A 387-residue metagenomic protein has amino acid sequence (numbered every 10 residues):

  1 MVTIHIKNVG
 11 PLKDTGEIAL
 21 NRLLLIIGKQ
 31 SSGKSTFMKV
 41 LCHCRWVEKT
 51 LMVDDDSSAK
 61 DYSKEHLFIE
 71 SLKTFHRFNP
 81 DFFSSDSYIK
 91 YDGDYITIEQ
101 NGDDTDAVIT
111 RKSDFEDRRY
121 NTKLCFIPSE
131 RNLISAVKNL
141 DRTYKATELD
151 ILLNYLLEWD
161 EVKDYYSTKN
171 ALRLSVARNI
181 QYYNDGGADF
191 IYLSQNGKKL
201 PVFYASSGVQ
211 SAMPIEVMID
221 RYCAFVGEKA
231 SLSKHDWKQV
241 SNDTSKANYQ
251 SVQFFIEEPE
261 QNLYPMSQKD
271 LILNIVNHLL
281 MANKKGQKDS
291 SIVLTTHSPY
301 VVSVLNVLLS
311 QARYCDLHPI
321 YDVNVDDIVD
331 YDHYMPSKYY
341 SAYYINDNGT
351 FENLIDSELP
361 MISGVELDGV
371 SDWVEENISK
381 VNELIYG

Functional and structural regions predicted by a protein language model:
M1-T168, L174, K285-D289, S303 (+4 more regions): P-loop NTPase switch/coupling surface
T15-N21, S194-Q195, T244-Q250, A282-Q287: Phosphate-binding P-loop
D92, S129-Y249, Y386: Extended helical coiled-coil dimerization/tether regions that scaffold and oligomerize large DNA-maintenance assemblies
I215, D270-I275: Conserved hydrophobic alpha-helix in the ABC-type ATPase nucleotide-binding domain
F254, S290-T295: Conserved H-loop
E257-P259: Walker B catalytic acidic pair
D270, S298-V304: Conserved H-loop
